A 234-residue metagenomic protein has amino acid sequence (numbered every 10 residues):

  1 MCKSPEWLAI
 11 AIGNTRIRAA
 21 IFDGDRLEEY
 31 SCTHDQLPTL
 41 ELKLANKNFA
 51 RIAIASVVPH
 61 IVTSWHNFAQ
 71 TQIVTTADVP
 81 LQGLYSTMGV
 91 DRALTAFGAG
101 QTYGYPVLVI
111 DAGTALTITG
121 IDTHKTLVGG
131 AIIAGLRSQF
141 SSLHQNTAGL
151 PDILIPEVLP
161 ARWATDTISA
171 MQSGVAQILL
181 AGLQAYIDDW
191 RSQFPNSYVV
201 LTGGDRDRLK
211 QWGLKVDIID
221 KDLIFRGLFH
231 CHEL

Functional and structural regions predicted by a protein language model:
M1-L81: N-terminal glycine/serine-rich phosphate-binding loop of ATP-dependent small-molecule kinases, especially carbohydrate
C2-L27, A99, Y105-L127, L143 (+1 more regions): Gly/Thr-rich phosphate-binding beta-strand-loop-beta motif of the actin/hexokinase/Hsp70
H34-D35, T76-V79, I132-S138, K221-H230: Short, acidic/turn-prone active-site loops that include or flank metal/cofactor- and phosphate-binding residues
L44-V90, T123-A131, G135-L136, I168-A176 (+3 more regions): Short beta-strand-loop/turn "lid" adjacent to the catalytic site in phosphate-handling enzymes
A45-N48, T102-Y105, W190-P195: Glycine-rich phosphate-binding loop signature in dinucleotide/nucleotide-binding domains
A93-A96, D217-L234: Glycine-rich phosphate-binding/hydrolytic loop that grips phosphoryl groups
P106-I110, L127-V128, G149-V158: Short, structured loop/turn "capping" segments at alpha-beta junctions
I133-Q193: Active-site rim beta-loop-alpha module in soluble metabolic enzymes
